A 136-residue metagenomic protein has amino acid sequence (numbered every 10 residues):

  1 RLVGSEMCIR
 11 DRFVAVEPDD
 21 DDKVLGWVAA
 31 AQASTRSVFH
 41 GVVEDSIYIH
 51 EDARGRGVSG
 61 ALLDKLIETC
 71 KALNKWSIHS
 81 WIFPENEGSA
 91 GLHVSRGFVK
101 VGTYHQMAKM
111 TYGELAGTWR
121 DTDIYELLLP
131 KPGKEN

Functional and structural regions predicted by a protein language model:
L2-I9: Short, small-residue-biased leader/transition segments that mark boundaries at the very start of proteins
R10-R12, R120-E126: Short hydrophobic/aromatic beta-strand or adjacent loop that forms the aromatic wall/cage of a ligand/substrate-binding
V14, D22-Q32: Conserved beta-strand in the GNAT
V16, S46-G55, I82-F83: A short, internal acetyl-CoA/4′-phosphopantetheine-binding micro-motif in the GNAT/acyltransferase core
A29-Q32, H79-I82, V94, V99-D121: Conserved catalytic-core motifs of GNAT/GCN5-like acyltransferases
A33-E44, R54, A72-S77: A conserved beta-turn-beta hairpin within the catalytic core of GNAT-like acetyltransferases that forms part
A53, G57-K65: Conserved acetyl-CoA pyrophosphate-binding loop and the N-cap/start of the following alpha-helix in GNAT-like
C70-I82, A90-L92: Conserved GNAT acetyl-CoA-binding A-motif
